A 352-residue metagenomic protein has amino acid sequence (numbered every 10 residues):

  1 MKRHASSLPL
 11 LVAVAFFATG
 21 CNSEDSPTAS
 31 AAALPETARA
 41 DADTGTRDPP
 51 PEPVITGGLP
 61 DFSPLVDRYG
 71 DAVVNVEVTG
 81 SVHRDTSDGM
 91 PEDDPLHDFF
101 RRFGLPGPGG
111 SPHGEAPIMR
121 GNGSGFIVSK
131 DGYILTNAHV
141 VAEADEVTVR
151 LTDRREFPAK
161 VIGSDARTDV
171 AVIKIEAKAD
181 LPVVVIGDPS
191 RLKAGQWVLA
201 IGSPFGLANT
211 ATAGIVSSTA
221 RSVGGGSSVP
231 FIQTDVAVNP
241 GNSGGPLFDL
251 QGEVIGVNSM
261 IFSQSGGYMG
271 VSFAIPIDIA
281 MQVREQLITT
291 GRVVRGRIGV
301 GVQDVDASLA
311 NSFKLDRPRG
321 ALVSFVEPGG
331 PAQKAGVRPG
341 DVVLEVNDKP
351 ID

Functional and structural regions predicted by a protein language model:
M1-P9: Bacterial N-terminal signal peptides that target proteins for export
F17-G20: C-terminal motif of bacterial Sec signal peptides marking the signal peptidase cleavage site
N22-A335, E345-K349: Serine-dependent protease modules
G340: Conserved catalytic motifs of ABC-family nucleotide-binding domains
